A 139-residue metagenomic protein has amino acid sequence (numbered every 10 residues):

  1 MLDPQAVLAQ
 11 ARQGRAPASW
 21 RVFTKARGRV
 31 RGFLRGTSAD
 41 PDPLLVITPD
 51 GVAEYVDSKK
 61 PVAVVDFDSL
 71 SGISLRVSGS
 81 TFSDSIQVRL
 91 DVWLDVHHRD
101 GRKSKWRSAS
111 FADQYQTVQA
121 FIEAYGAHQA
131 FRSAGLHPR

Functional and structural regions predicted by a protein language model:
M1-P49: Anionic N-terminal interaction surfaces
L2-D3, V7, P61, S69-R139: Acidic, Ser/Thr- and proline-rich intrinsically disordered linker/docking segments of eukaryotic scaffolds
G28-V30, A53-E54, D100-W106: Short, surface-exposed beta-strand/loop "edge" segments at domain boundaries and coil↔beta transitions
T37-D84: Phosphoinositide-binding peripheral membrane targeting modules
